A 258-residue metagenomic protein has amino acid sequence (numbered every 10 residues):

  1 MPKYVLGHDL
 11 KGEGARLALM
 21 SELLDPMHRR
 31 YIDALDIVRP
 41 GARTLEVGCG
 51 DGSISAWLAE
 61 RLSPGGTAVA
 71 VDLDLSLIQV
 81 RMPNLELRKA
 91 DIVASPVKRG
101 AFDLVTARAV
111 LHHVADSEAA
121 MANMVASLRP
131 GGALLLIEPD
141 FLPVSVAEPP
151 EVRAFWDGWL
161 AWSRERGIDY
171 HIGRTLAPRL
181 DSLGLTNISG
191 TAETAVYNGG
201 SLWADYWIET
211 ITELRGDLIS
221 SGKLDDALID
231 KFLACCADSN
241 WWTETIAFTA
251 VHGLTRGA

Functional and structural regions predicted by a protein language model:
P2-D25: Class I SAM-dependent methyltransferase Rossmann-like catalytic core, especially the SAM/SAH-binding loop
E22-P40, W57: Conserved alpha-helix/loop element of class I SAM-dependent methyltransferases that forms part of the SAM/SAH-binding
L45, G50-S95: Class I SAM-dependent methyltransferase SAM/SAH-binding core
A94-V105: A short acidic, Gly/Pro-enriched loop at the edge of an enzyme's catalytic core that lines a small-molecule cofactor
D103-E118: A short SAM/SAH-binding and catalytic strip from SAM-dependent methyltransferases
E118-A133: A short glycine-rich, Lys/Arg-flanked "PGG" loop and its adjoining helix->strand segment in the class I
A133-S201, K223: Conserved catalytic/acceptor-binding region of the Class I
I188-A258: Conserved Class I S-adenosyl-L-methionine
